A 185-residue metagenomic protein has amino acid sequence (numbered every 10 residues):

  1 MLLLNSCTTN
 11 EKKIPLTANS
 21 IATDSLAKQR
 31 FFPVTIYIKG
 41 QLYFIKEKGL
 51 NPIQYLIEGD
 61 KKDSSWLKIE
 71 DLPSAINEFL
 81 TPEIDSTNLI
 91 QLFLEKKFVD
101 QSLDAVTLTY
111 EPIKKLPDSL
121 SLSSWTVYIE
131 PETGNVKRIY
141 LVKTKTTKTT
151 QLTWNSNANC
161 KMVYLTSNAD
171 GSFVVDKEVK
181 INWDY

Functional and structural regions predicted by a protein language model:
L3-S6: C-terminal motif of bacterial Sec signal peptides marking the signal peptidase cleavage site
T8-E11: Bacterial signal peptide processing site
L16-Q41: Post-signal peptide N-terminal segment of mature Sec-exported envelope proteins
N19-S20, V34-Y37, N88-F93, S121 (+1 more regions): Short amphipathic alpha-helical surface micro-motifs
Q41-S123: Surface-exposed acidic loop/strand-edge motifs in secreted or periplasmic proteins that form small linear binding
T107-Y185: Gly/Pro-enriched, hydrophobic low-complexity segments that function as extracytoplasmic propeptides/linkers
